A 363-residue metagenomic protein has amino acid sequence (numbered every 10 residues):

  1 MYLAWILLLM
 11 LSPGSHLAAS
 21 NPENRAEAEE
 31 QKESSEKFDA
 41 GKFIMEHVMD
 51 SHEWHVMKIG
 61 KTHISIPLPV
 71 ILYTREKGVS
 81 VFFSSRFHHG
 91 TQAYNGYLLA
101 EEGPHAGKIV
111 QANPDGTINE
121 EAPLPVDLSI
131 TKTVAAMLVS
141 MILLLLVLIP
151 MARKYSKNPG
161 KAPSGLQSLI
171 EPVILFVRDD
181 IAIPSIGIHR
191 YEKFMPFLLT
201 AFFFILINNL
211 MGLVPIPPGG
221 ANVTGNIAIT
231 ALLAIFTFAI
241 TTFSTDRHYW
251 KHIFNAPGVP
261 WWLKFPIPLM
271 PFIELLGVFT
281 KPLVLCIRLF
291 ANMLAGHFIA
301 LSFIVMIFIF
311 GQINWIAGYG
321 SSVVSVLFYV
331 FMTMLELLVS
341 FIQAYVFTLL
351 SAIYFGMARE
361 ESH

Functional and structural regions predicted by a protein language model:
Y2, H16-P163: Perimembrane topogenic segments of multi-pass inner/organellar membrane proteins
Y2-G14: Bacterial N-terminal signal peptides
E121-P125, L175-Y191: Cytosolic juxtamembrane amphipathic/interface segments immediately preceding and feeding into a transmembrane helix
K132-L145, V223-T237: Alpha-helical transmembrane segments
L146-A182, F238, S244-H252: Juxtamembrane interface elements at the cytosolic ends of transmembrane helices in multi-pass membrane proteins
N158, A162, S185-M195, A291: Membrane-interface helix starts
A182, M195, L199-V214, T224-L232 (+2 more regions): Hydrophobic alpha-helical transmembrane segments and adjacent short intramembrane/lumenal linkers of inner/organellar
I216-G220: Membrane-interface helix termini and inter-helical loops of multi-pass transporters
